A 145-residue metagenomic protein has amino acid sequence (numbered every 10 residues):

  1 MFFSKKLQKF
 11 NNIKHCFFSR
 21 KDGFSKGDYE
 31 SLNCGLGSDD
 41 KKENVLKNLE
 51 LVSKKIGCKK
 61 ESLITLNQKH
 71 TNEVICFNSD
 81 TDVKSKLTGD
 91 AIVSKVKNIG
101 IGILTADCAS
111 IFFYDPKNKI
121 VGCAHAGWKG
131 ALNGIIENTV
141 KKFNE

Functional and structural regions predicted by a protein language model:
M1-E145: Active-site microenvironment for binding and transforming phosphate-containing groups
